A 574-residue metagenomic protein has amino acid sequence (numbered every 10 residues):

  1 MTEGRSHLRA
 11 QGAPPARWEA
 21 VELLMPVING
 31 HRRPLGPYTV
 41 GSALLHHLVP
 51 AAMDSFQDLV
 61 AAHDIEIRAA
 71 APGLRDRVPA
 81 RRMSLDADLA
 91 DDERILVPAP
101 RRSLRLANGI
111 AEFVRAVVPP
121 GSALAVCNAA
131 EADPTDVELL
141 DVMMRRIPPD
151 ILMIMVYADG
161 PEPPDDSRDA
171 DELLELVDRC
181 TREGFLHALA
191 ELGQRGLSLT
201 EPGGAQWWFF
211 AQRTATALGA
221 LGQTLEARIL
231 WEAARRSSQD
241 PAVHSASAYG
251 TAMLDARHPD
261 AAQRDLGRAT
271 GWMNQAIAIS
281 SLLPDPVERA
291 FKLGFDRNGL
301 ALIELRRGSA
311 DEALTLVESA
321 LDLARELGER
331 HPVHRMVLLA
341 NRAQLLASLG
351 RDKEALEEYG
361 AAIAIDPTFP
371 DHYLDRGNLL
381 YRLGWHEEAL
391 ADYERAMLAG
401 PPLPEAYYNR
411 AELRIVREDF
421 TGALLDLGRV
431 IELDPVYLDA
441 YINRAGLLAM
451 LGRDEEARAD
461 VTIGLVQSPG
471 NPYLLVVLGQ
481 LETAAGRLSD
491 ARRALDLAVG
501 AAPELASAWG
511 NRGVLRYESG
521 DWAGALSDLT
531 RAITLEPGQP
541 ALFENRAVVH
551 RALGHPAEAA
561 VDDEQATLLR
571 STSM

Functional and structural regions predicted by a protein language model:
G12-G121: Conserved phosphate-binding/catalytic loops and adjacent sensor/switch elements of nucleotide-binding enzymes, spanning
G121-P164: Sensor-1/coupling segment of RecA-like P-loop NTPase cores
V177-H187, T216-E226, D255-T270, L302-A313 (+3 more regions): Short coil/turn connectors between adjacent alpha-helices in alpha-solenoid helical repeat scaffolds
G196-A205, R235-H244, I277-F291, A324-R335: Flexible helix-coil transition and linker loops at the boundaries of alpha-helical arrays
